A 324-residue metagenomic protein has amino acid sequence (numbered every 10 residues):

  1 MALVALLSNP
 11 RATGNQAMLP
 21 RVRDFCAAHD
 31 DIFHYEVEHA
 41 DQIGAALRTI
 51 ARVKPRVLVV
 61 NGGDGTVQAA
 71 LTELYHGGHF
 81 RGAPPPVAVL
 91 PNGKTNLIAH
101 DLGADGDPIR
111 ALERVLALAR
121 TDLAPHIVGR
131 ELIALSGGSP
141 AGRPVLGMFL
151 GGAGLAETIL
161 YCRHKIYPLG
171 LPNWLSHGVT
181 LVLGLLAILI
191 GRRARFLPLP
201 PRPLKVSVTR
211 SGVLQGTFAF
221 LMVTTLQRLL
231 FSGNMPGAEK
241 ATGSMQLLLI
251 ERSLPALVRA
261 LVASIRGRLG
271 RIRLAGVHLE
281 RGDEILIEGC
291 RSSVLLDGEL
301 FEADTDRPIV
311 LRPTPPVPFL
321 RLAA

Functional and structural regions predicted by a protein language model:
M1-N61, G65-G77, I109-E113, A119: ATP/NTP phosphate-donor binding region
S8-N9, N92, R252: Cofactor-binding loop segments of dinucleotide-utilizing enzymes, especially the Rossmann-like FAD- and NAD(P)+-binding
T13, V37, H76, F80-A219: Catalytic core of DAGKc-family lipid kinases
T13-A17, E157, L229-F231: Short N-terminal binding/cap micro-motifs at the start of the first secondary-structure element
R21-D24, Y75-H76, R163-I166, G237-K240 (+1 more regions): Short, solvent-exposed amphipathic alpha-helical segments in soluble enzyme and RNA/protein-processing domains
G63-T66, T72, N92-T95, A153 (+1 more regions): Short glycine-rich anion-binding loops that position phosphate/pyrophosphate groups of nucleotides and phosphorylated
V208-Q215, F231-A324: ATP/nucleoside-binding phosphotransfer catalytic cores, i.e., glycine-rich phosphate-binding loops
